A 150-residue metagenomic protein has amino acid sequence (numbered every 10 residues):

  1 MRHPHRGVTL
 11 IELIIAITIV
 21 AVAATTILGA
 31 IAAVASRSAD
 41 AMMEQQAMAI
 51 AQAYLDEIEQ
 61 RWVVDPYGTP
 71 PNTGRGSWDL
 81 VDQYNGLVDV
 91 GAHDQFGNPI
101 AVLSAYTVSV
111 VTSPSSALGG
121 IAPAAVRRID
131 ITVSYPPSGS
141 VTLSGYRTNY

Functional and structural regions predicted by a protein language model:
M1-V8: N-terminal leader/signal peptides at the extreme start of proteins
R2, A23, I31-A32, S115-A117: Short secondary-structure boundary micro-motifs
H3, A16, L80: Conserved acidic functional residues
V8-Q52: Aliphatic-rich helix starts adjacent to a transmembrane/signal segment
M42-Y150: Low-complexity, Gly/Pro-rich coil/beta segments used as flexible assembly/activation regions
